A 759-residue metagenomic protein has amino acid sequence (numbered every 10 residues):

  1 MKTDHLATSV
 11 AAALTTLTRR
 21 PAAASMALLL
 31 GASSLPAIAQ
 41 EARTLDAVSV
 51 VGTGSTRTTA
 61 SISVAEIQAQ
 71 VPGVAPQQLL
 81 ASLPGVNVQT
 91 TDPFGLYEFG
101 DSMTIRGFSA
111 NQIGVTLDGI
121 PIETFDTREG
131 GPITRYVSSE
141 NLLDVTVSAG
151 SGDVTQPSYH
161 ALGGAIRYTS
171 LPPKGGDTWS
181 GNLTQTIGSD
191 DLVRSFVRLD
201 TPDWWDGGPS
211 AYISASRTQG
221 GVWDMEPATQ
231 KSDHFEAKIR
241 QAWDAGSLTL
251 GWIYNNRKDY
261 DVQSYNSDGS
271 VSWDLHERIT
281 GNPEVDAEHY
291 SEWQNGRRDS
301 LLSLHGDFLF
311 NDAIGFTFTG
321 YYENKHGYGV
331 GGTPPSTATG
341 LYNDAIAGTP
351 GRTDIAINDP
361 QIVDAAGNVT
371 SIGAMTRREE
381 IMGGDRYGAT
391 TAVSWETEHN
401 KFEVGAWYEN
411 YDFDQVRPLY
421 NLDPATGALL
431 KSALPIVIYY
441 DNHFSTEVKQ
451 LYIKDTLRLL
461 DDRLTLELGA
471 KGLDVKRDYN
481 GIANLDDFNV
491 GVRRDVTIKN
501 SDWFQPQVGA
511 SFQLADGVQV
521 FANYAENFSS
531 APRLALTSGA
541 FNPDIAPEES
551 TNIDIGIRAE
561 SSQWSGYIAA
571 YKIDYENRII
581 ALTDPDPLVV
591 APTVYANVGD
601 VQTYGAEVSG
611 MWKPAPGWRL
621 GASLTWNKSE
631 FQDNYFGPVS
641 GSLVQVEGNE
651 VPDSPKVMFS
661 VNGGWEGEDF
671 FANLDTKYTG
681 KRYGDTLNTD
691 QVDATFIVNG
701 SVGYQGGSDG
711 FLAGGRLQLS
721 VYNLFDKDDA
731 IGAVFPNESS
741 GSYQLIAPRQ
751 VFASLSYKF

Functional and structural regions predicted by a protein language model:
A42-Q77, S102, F125, V147: N-terminal periplasmic "start-of-domain" segments of outer-membrane beta-barrel proteins
V51, Q77-P121: Extracytoplasmic beta-strand/coil segments of soluble accessory domains associated with Gram-negative outer-membrane
P121-G150, V271, H276-R278: Short acidic/polar hinge/loop motifs at secondary-structure boundaries that mediate gating or recognition
Y136-N182: A beta-strand signature from Gram-negative outer-membrane beta-barrel systems, especially the internal plug domain
T178-N182, T186-G220, D224-V262, E292-G315 (+1 more regions): Transmembrane beta-barrel wall of Gram-negative outer-membrane proteins
E236-A242, S247-D307, Y328-R378: Acidic/polar loop-and-plug regions of large Gram-negative outer-membrane beta-barrel proteins
D307-L309, G315-Y321, K325-G327, Q513 (+4 more regions): Membrane-embedded beta-barrel scaffold of Gram-negative outer-membrane proteins
E398-H399, L459-L460, L466, K572-D574 (+5 more regions): Gram-negative outer-membrane beta-barrel transporters
